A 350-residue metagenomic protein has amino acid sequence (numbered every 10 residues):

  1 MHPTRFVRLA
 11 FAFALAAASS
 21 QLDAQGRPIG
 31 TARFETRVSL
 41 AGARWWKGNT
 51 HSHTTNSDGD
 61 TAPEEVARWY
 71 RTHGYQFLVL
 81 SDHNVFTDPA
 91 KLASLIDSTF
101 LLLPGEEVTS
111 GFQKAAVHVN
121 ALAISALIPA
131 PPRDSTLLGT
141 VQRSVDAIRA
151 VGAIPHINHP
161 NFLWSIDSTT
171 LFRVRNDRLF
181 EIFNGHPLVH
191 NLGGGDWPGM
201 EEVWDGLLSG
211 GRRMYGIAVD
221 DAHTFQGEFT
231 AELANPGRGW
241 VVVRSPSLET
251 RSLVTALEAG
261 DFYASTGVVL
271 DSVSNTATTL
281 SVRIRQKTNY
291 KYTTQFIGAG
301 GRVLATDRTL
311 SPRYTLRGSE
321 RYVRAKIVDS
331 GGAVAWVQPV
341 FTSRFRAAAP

Functional and structural regions predicted by a protein language model:
M1-T4: N-terminal secretory signal peptides that target proteins for export/translocation
V7-A10, D146, L304: N-terminal non-cleavable signal-anchor helices
R8-A18: Bacterial N-terminal signal peptides
S20-D23: Sec/Tat signal peptide C-region and signal peptidase I cleavage site
Q25-A41, G210-Y215, D220-P350: C-terminal functional module detector
G26-N176, I182-V203, G210, I217-G227 (+2 more regions): A metal-dependent hydrolase metal-coordination microenvironment
